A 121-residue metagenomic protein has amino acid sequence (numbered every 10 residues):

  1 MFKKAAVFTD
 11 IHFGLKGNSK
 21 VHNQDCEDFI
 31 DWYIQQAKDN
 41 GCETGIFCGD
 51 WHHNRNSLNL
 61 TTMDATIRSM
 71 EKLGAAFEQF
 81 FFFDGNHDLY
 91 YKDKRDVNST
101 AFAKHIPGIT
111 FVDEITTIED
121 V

Functional and structural regions predicted by a protein language model:
F2-K3, L15-I118: Core catalytic region of metal-dependent phosphoesterases/phosphodiesterases, especially metallo-beta-lactamase-like
T9-G14: Short polar catalytic/cofactor-binding loops
